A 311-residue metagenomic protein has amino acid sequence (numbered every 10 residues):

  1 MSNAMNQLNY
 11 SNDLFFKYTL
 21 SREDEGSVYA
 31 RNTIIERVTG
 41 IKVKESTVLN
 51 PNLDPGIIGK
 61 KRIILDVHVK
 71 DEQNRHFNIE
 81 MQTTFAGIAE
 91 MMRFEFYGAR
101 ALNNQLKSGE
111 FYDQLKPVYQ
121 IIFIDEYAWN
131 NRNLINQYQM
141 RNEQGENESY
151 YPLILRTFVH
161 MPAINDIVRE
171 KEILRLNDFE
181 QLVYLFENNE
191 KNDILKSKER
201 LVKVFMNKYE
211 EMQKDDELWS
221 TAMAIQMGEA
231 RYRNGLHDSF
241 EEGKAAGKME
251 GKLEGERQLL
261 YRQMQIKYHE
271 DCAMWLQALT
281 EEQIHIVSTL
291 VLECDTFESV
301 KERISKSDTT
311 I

Functional and structural regions predicted by a protein language model:
M1-S220, I311: Conserved single-residue anchors adjacent to enzymatic active/cofactor-binding motifs
S2-L8, F77-Q82, E180-I311: Short, charged alpha-helical interaction segments and adjacent helix-coil junctions
